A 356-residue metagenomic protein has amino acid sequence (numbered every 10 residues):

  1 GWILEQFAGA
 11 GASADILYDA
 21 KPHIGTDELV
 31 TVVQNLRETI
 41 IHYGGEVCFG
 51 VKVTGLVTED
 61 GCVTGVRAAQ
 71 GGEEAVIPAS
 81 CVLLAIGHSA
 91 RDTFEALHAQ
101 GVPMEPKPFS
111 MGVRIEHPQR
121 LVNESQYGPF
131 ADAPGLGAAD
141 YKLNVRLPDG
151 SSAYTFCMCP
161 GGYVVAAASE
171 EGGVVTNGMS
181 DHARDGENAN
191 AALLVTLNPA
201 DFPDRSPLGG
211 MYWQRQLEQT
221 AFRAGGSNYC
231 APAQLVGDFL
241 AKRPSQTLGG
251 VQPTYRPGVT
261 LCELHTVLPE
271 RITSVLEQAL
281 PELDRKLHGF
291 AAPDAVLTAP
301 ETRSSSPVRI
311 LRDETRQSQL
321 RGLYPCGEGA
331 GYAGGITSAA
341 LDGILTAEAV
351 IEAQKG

Functional and structural regions predicted by a protein language model:
G1-G356: Residues forming the flavin
